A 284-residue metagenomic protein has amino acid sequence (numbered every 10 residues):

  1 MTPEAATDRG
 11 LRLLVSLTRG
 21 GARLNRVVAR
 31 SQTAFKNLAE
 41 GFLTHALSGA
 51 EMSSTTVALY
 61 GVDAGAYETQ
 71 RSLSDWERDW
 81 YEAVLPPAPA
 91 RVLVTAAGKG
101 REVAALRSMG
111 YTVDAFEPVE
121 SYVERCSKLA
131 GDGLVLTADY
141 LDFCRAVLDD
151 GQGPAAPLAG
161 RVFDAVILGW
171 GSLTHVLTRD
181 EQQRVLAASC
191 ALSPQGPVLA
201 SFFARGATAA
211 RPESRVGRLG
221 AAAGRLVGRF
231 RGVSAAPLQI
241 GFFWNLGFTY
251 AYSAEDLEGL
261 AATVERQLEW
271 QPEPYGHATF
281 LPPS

Functional and structural regions predicted by a protein language model:
T7-A88: Conserved class I S-adenosyl-L-methionine
P89-G98: Conserved class I S-adenosyl-L-methionine
K99-G151: Class I SAM-dependent methyltransferase SAM/SAH-binding core
A146-V166: A short acidic, Gly/Pro-enriched loop at the edge of an enzyme's catalytic core that lines a small-molecule cofactor
D164-D180: A short SAM/SAH-binding and catalytic strip from SAM-dependent methyltransferases
Q183-Q195: A short glycine-rich, Lys/Arg-flanked "PGG" loop and its adjoining helix->strand segment in the class I
A200-L260: SAM-dependent methyltransferase
R266-G276: Conserved S-adenosyl-L-methionine
